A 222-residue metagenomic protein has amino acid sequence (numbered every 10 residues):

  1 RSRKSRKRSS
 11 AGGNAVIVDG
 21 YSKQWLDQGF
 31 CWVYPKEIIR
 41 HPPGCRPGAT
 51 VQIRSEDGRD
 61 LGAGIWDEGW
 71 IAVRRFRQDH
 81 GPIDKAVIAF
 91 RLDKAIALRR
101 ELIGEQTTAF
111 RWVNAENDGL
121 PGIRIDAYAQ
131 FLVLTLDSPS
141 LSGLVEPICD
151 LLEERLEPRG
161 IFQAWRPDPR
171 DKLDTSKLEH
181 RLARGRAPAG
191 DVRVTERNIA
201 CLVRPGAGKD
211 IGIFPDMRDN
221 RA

Functional and structural regions predicted by a protein language model:
R1-A129: Non-catalytic accessory regions of SAM-dependent methyltransferases
G48, D210, P215-A222: Conserved alpha-helix/loop element of class I SAM-dependent methyltransferases that forms part of the SAM/SAH-binding
D84-R91, S140-I148: Short amphipathic alpha-helical segments
V113-D126, S142-I213: Non-catalytic substrate-recognition/targeting regions of SAM-dependent transferases
A129-S142: A short interface-forming secondary-structure element
Q130, C201, N220: Conserved hydrophobic/aromatic pocket- or pore-lining residues that grip, position, or stack substrates in active sites
